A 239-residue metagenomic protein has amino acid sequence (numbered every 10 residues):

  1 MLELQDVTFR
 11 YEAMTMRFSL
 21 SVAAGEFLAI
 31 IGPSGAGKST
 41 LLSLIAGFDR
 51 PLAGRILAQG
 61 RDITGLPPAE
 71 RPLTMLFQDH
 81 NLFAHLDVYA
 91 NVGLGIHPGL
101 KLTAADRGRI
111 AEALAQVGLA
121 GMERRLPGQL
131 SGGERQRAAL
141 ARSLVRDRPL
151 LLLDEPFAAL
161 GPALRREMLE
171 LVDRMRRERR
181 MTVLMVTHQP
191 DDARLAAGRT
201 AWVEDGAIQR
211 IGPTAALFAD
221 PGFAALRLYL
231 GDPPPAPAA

Functional and structural regions predicted by a protein language model:
L2-A159, A163-L164, M175: ABC family nucleotide-binding domain
Q78, H188-Q189: Conserved H-loop
R165-R179: Helical segment within the ABC ATPase nucleotide-binding domain
R180-V186: Conserved H-loop
A193-L195: A short, surface-exposed alpha-helical micro-motif characterized by mixed small hydrophobic and charged/polar residues
I211-G212: ABC ATPase "signature
A215-A239: C-terminal boundary and immediately downstream tail of ABC-type ATPase nucleotide-binding domains
